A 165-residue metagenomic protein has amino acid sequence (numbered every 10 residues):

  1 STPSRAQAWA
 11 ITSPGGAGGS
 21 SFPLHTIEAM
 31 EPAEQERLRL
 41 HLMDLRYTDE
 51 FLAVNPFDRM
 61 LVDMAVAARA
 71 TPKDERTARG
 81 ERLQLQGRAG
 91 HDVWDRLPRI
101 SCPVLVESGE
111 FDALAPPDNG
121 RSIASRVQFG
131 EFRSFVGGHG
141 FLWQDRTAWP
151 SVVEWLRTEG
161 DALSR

Functional and structural regions predicted by a protein language model:
S1-E34: Flexible "cap/lid" loop of the alpha/beta hydrolase fold
G18, R37-L83, R96: Conserved alpha/beta-hydrolase catalytic His-Asp/Glu region
Q84-H91: Short gly/ser/thr-rich secondary-structure transition/capping motifs
D92-R99: The feature captures the conserved acid-bearing segment of alpha/beta-hydrolase catalytic domains
I100, V106-S108: Short beta-strand/loop motif that positions the catalytic acidic residue of the alpha/beta-hydrolase fold
E110-D112, G137-G138: Acidic beta-to-alpha connecting loop that harbors the catalytic carboxylate
A113-N119: Conserved alpha/beta-hydrolase "acid-adjacent" motif
F129-R165: Catalytic active-site module of serine/aspartate enzymes centered on a nucleophile-bearing elbow/loop
